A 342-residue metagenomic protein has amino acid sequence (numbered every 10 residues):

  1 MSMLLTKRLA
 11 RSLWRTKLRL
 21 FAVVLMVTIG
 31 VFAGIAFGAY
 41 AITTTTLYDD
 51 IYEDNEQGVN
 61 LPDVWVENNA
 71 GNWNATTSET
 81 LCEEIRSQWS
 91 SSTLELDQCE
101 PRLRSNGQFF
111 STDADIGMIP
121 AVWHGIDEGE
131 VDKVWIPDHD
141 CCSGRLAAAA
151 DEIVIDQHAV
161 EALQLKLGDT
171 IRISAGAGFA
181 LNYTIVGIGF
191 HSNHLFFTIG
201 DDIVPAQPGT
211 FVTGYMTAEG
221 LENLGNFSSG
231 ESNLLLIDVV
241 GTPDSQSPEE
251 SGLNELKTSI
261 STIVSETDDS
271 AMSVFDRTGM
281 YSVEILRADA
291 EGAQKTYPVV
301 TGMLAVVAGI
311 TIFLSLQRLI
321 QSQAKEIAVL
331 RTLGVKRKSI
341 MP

Functional and structural regions predicted by a protein language model:
S2-V306: Membrane transport/envelope proteins' first extracytoplasmic loop
S12, T16, I310-P342: Interfacial "coupling" helices/loops that link adjacent transmembrane helices in transporter permeases
